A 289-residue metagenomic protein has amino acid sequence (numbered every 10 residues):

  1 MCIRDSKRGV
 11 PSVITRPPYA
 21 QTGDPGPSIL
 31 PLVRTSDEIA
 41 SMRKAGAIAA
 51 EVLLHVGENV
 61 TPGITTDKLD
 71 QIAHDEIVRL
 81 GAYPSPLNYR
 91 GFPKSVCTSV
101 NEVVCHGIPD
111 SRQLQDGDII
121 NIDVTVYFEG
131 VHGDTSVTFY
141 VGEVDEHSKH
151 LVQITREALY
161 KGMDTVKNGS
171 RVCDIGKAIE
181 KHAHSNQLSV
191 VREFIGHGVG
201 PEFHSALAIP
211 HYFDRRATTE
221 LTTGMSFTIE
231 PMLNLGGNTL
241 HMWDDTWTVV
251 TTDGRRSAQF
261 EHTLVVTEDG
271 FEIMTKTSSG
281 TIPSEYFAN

Functional and structural regions predicted by a protein language model:
R4-N289: Active-site neighborhoods and metal-handling regions in enzymes and metal-associated proteins
